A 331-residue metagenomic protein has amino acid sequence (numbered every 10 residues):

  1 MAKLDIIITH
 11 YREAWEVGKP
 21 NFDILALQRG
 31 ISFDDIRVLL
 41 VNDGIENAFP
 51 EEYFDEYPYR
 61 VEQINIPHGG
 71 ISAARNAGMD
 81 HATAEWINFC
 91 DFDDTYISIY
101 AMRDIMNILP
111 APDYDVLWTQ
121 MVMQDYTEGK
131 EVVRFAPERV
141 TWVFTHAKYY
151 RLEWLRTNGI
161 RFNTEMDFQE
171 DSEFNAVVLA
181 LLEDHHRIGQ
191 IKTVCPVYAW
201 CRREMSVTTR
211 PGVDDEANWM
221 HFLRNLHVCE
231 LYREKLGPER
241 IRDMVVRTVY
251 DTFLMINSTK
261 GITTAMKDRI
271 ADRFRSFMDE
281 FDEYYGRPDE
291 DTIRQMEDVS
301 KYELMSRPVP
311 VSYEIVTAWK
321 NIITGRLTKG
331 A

Functional and structural regions predicted by a protein language model:
M1-L223, E234-K235, L327-A331: Nucleotide-sugar donor-binding/catalytic module of glycosyltransferases that assemble extracellular/cell-envelope
K3, E46, E56, S72-A73 (+1 more regions): Membrane-interface aromatic/basic loop that binds lipid-linked glycans or pyrophosphate carriers, typified by
D94, M166-L179, V249-T252, K301-E314: A broadly tuned preference for mixed-charge, low-complexity surface segments
M166, L236-D243, Y285-M296: Short, surface-exposed acidic
P196-R203, T209-D243, R247-N257, G261-F281: Catalytic core of nucleotide-sugar-dependent glycosyltransferases
